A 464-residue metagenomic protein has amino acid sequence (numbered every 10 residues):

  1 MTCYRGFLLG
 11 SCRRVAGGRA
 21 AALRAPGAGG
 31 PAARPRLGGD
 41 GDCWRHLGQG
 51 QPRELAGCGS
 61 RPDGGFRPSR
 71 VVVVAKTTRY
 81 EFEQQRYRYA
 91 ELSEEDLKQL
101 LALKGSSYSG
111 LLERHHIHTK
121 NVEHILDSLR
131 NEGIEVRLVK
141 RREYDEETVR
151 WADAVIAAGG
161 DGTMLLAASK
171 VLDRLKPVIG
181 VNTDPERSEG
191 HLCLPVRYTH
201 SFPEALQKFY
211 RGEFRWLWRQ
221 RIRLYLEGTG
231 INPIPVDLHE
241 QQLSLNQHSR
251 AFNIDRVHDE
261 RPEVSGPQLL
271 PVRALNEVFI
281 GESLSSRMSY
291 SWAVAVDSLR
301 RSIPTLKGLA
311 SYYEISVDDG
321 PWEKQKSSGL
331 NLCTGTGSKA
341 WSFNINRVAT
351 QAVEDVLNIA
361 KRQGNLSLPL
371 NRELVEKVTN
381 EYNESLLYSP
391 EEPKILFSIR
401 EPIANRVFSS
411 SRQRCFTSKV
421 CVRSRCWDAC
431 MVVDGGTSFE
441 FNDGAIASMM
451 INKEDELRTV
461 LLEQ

Functional and structural regions predicted by a protein language model:
T2-F7, L55-P68, A75, I280 (+1 more regions): ATP/nucleoside-binding phosphotransfer catalytic cores, i.e., glycine-rich phosphate-binding loops
T2-R14, R24-G27, R34-R36, G41-A158 (+3 more regions): ATP/NTP phosphate-donor binding region
D63-F66, E147-R150, K170-D173, F214-L217 (+9 more regions): Solvent-exposed alpha-helices and their adjacent loops that cap or buttress functional pockets in soluble metabolic
A158-D161, T334-T336: Glycine-rich beta-strand-to-loop/alpha-helix junction loops that act as flexible
G162-A168, S338-F343: Short glycine/serine/threonine-rich phosphate/pyrophosphate-binding segments that cradle anionic phosphate groups
A168-T183: A short, gly/pro- and small-residue-rich
D184-G329: Catalytic core of DAGKc-family lipid kinases
L299-R300, G320-I403, N442-D443, A447-S448 (+1 more regions): Gly/Ser/Thr-rich active-site loops/lids in small-molecule metabolic enzymes that frequently grip phosphoryl groups
